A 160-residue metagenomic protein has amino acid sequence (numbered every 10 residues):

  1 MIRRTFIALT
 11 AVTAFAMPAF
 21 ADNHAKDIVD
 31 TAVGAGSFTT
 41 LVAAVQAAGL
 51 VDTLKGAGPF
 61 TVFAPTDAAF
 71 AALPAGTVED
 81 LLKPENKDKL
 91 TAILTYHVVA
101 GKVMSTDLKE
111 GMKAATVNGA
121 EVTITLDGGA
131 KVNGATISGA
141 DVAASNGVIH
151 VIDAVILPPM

Functional and structural regions predicted by a protein language model:
I2-T5, T13-M160: Mature, structured domains of secreted/extracytosolic soluble proteins
L9: Charge-lined substrate channels and their catalytic hotspots, especially those that engage the 3′ end of RNA
